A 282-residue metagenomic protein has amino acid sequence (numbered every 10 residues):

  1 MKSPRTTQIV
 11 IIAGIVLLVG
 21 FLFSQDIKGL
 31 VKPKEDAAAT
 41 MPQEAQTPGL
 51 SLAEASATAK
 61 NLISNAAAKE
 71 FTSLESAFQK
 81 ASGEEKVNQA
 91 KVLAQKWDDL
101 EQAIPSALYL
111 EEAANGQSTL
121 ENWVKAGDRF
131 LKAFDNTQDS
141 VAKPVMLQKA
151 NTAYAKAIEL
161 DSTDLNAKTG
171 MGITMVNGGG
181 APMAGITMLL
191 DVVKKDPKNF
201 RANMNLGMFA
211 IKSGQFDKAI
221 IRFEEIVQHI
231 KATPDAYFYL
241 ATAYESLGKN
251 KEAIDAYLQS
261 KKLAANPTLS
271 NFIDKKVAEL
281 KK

Functional and structural regions predicted by a protein language model:
K2-I104: N-terminal leader/linker segments that initiate helical-solenoid repeat arrays
K2-V16, G29, D217, I221 (+2 more regions): Terminal, low-structured helical/coil segments at or just beyond the last alpha-helical repeat
F71, L100-L108, D139-A153, G178-D191 (+2 more regions): Structural signature of tandem alpha-helical TPR/SEL1-like repeats, specifically the intra-repeat loop/turn
E84, Q117-S118, S162, P197 (+2 more regions): Short coil turns that delineate tetratricopeptide repeat
Q89, S106, N122-W123, A167 (+4 more regions): TPR alpha-solenoid repeat register
V92, K125, R129, G170-M171 (+3 more regions): Canonical tetratricopeptide repeat
D99, K132, N136, N177-G178 (+3 more regions): Register position in tetratricopeptide repeats
